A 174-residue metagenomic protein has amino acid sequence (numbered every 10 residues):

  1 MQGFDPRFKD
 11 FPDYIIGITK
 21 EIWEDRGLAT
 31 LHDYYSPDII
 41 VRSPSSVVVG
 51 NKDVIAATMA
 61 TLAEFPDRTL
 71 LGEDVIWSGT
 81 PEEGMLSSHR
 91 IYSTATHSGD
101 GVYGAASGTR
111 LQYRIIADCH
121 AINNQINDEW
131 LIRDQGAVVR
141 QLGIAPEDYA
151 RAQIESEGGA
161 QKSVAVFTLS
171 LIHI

Functional and structural regions predicted by a protein language model:
M1-L171: C-terminal and inter-domain tail/linker signature
